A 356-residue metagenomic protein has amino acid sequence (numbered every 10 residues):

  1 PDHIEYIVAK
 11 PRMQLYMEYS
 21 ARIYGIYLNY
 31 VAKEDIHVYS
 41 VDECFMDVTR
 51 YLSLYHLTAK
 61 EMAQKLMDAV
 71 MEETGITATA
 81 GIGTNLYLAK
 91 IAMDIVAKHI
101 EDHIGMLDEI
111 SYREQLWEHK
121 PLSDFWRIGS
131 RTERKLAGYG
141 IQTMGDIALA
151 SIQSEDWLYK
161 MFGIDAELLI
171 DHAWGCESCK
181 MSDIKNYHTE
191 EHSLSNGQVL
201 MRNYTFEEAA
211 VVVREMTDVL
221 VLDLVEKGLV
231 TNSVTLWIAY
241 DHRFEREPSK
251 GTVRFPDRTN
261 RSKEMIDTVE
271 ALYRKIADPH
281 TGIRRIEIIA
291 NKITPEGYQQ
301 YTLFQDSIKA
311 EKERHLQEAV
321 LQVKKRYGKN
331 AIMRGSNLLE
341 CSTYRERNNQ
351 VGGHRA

Functional and structural regions predicted by a protein language model:
P1-D171, I308-A356: Gly/Gly-Pro- and Ser/Thr-rich, intrinsically disordered tail segments characteristic of DNA damage-repair and tolerance
K33, V96-H99, D108, E114-K120 (+8 more regions): Short, functionally important structural connectors and interaction interfaces within domains
L52-Y55, F244-E245, T294-Q299: Short, charged/polar, Gly/Pro-enriched secondary-structure boundary elements
T84-Y87, D171-W174, V230-D241, I283-T294 (+1 more regions): A glycine-rich phosphate-binding loop feature that marks nucleotide/adenosyl-phosphate handling sites
D124, R134-H280: DNA-contacting surface of Y-family translesion DNA polymerases
K250-G251, F255-A356: Acidic, metal-coordinating catalytic segment for phosphate/diphosphate chemistry, firing primarily on the Nudix
